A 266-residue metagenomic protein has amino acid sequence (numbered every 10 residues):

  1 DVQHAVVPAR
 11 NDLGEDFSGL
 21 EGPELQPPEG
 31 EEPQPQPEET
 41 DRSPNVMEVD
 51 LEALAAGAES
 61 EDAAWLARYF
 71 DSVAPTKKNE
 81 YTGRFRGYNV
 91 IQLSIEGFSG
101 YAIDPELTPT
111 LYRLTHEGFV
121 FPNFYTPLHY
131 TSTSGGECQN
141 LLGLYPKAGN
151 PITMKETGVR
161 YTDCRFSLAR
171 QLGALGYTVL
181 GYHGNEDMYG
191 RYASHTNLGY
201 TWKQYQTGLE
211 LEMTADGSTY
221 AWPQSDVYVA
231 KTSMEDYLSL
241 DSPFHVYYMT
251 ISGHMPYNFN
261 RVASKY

Functional and structural regions predicted by a protein language model:
D1-S43: Transmembrane and membrane-interface helices of multi-pass, inner-membrane envelope-modifying transferases
Q34, V49, A53-Y266: Solvent-exposed soluble domains appended to multi-pass membrane proteins
